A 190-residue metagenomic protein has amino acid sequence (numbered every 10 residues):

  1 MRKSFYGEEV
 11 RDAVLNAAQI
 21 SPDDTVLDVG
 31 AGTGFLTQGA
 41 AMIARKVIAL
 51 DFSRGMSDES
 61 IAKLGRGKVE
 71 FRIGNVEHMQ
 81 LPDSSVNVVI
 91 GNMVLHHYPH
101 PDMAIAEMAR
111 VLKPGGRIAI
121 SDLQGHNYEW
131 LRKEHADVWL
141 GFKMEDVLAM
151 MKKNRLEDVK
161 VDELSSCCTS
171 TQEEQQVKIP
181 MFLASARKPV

Functional and structural regions predicted by a protein language model:
M1-A13: Conserved SAM-binding loop and adjacent beta-strand
L15-S21, M79-Q80: Glycine-rich helix-loop-beta junction characteristic of Rossmann-like nucleotide cofactor-binding loops
L27-H78: Class I SAM-dependent methyltransferase SAM/SAH-binding core
E77-V88: A short acidic, Gly/Pro-enriched loop at the edge of an enzyme's catalytic core that lines a small-molecule cofactor
N87-H100: A short SAM/SAH-binding and catalytic strip from SAM-dependent methyltransferases
D102-R117: A short glycine-rich, Lys/Arg-flanked "PGG" loop and its adjoining helix->strand segment in the class I
A119-E174, K178, L183: C-terminal alpha-helical "lid/dimerization" subdomain adjacent to the S-adenosyl-L-methionine
A184-V190: C-terminal lobe and adjacent flexible extensions of AdoMet/dcAdoMet transferase-like proteins
